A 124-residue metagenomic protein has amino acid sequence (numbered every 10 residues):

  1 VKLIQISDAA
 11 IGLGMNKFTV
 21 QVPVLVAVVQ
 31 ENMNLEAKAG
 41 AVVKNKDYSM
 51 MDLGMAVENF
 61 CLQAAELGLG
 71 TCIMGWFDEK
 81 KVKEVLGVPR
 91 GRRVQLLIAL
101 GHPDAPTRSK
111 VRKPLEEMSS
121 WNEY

Functional and structural regions predicted by a protein language model:
V1-L53: Glycine/small-residue-rich phosphate/adenosyl-binding loop
L13, P89-R92: Short, hinge-like loop/turn segments at secondary-structure boundaries
F18, E66, P89-R90: Arginine/glycine-rich "motif VI" loop of SF2 helicases in the C-terminal RecA-like domain
P23-L25, T71, R93-Q95: Structural motif
V26, A41-V85: Small-aliphatic-rich amphipathic alpha-helix that forms the alpha element of a beta-alpha
Q30, W76, H102: Short secondary-structure boundary segments
E84-R90, S109-K110: Short proline/glycine-enriched turn/loop segments at secondary-structure junctions
L96-Y124: C-terminal helix-cap and adjacent tail motif
